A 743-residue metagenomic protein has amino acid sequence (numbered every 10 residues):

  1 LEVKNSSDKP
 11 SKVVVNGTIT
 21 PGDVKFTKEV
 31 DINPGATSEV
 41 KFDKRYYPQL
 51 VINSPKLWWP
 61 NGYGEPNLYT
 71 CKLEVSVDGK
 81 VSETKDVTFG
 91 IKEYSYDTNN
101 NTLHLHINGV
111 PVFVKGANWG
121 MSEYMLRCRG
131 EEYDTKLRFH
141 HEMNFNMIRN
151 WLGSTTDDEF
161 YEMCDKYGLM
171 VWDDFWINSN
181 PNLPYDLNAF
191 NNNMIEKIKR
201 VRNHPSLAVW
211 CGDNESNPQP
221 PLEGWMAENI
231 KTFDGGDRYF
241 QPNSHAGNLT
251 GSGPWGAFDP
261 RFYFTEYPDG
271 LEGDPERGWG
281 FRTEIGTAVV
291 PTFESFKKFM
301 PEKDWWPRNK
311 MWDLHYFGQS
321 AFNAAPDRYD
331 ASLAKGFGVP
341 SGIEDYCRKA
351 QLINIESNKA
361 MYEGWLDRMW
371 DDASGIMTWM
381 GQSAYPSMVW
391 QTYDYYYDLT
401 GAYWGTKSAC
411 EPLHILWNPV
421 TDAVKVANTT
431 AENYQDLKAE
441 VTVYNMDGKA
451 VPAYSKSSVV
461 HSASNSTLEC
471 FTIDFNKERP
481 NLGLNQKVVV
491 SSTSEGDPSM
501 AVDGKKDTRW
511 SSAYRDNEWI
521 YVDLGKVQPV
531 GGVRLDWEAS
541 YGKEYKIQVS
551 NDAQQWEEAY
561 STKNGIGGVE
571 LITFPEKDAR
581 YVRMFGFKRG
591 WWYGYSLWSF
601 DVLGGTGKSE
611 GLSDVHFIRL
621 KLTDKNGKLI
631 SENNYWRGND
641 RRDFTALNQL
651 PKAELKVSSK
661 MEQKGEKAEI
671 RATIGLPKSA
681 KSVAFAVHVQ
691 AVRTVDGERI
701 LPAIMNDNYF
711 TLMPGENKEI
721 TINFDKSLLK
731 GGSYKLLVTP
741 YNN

Functional and structural regions predicted by a protein language model:
L1-M147, M369, A373, D398 (+2 more regions): Secreted/periplasmic carbohydrate-active enzymes, especially glycoside hydrolases
K80-V209, G318-R348, L352: Active-site-adjacent substrate/metal-binding segments within catalytic domains of carbohydrate-active enzymes
E83, I195-D313: Active-site region of glycoside hydrolase catalytic domains
D97, M121-S122, T155-D157, S179-P181 (+10 more regions): Flexible loop/turn segments at secondary-structure boundaries
N146, A208, S374, G531 (+1 more regions): Short acidic/polar active-site loop segments enriched in Thr and Asp
D269-Q435, E478-R479: Substrate-binding clefts and catalytic carboxylate motifs of secreted carbohydrate-active enzymes
R479-L484, E495-G607: Aromatic, loop-rich ligand-recognition surfaces of beta-strand-rich domains
